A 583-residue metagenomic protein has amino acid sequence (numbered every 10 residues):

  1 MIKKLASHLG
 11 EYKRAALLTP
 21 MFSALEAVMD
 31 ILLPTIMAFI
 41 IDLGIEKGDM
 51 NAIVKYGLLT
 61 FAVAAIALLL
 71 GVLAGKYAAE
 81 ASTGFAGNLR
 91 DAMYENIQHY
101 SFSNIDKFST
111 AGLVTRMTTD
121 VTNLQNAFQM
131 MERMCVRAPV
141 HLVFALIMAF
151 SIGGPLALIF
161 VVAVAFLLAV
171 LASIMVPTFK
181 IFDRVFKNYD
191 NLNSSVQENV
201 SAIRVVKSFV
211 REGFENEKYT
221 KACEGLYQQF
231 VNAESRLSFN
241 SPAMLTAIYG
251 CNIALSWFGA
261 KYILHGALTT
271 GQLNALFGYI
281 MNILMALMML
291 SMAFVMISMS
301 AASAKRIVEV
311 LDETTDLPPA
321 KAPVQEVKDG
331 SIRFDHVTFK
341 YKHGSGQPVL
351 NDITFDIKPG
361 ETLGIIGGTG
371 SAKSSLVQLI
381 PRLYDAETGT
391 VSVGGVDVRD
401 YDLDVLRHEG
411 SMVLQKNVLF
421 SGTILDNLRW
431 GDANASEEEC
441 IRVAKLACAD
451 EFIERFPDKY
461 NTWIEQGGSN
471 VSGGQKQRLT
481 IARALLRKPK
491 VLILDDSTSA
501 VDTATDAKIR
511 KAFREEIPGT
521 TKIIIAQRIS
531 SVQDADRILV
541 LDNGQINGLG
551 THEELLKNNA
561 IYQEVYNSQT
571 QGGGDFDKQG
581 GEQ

Functional and structural regions predicted by a protein language model:
M1-E11, L113: A short amphipathic helical element positioned immediately N-terminal to and/or at the very start of a transmembrane
G10-R14, H99-S103, T119-E132, V136 (+6 more regions): An intracellular "coupling" helix at the cytosolic face of ABC transporter transmembrane type-1 domains
A16-L73, Y77, F150-P155, G266-T270: Transmembrane helix-loop-helix hairpins at lipid-water interfaces of multipass membrane proteins, especially the type-1
M21, L25, M29-L33, L70 (+5 more regions): Hydrophobic alpha-helical transmembrane segments of ABC transporter permease domains
K47, A79, T83, D91-T115 (+6 more regions): Short intracellular "coupling" helices and adjacent cytoplasmic loop segments at the cytosolic face of multi-pass
D49-I53, F144, M148-V162, V176 (+2 more regions): Helix-loop-helix
E326-Q583: ABC-type nucleotide-binding domain
